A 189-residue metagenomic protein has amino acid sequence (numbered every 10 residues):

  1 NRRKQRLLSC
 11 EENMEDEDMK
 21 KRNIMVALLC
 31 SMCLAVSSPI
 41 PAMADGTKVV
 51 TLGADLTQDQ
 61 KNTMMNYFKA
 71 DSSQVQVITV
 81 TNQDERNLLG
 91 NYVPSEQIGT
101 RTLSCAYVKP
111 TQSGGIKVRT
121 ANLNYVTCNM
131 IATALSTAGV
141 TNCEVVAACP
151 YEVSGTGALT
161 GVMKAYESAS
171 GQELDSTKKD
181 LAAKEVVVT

Functional and structural regions predicted by a protein language model:
N1-D18: Short, Lys/Arg-enriched N-terminal segments with co-localized hydrophobic residues within the first ~10-30 amino acids
K20-K21, T189: Eukaryotic intrinsically disordered, low-complexity regions
R22-M43: Sec-dependent N-terminal signal peptides of Gram-positive bacterial secreted proteins and lipoproteins
A44-E144, S168: N-terminal, leucine/charged-rich tether regions that mediate assembly and partner docking in large macromolecular
A54-D55, L123, A148-E152, K179: Short, ordered loop/turn segments at secondary-structure junctions
D59, V126, M130, V153-G157 (+2 more regions): Charged, alpha-helix-enriched surfaces in structured cytosolic catalytic cores of large nucleotide-utilizing machines
T137-V146, V153-E167: Internal, conserved structured core segments that host functional sites
Y151-G155, M163-T189: Long, charge-dense
